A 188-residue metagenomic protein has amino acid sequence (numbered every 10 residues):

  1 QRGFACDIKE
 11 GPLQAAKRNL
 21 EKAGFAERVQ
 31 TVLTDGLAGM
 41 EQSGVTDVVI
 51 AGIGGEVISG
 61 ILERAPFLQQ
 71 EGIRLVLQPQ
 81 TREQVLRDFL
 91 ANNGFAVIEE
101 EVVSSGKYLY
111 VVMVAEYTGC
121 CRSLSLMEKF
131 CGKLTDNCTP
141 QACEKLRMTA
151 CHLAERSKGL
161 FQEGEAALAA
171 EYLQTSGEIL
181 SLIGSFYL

Functional and structural regions predicted by a protein language model:
Q1-R2: Conserved S-adenosyl-L-methionine
C6-T46: S-adenosyl-L-methionine
A38, G44, E56-L188: Class I S-adenosyl-L-methionine
G52-I53: Glycine-rich, N-terminal phosphate-binding loop of Rossmann-like dinucleotide-binding domains
